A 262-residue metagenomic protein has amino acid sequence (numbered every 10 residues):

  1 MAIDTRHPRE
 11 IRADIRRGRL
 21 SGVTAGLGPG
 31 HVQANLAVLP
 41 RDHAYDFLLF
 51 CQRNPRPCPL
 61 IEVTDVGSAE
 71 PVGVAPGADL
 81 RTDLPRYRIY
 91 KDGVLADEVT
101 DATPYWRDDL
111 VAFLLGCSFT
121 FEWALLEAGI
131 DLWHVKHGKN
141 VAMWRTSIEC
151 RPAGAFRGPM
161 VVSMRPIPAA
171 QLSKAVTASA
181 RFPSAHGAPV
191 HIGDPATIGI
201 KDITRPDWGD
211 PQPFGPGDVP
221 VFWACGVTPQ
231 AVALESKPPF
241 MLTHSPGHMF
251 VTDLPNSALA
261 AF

Functional and structural regions predicted by a protein language model:
M1-G116, E127, L132, S147 (+1 more regions): Metallocofactor- and cofactor-centric catalytic cores in central/energy metabolism, strongly enriched
F121, K139-A142, A196-I198: Short, catalytically relevant binding-site loops at active-site mouths
F121-E122, Q230: Short, well-ordered alpha-helical microsegments
H134-R157: Long, charge-dense
